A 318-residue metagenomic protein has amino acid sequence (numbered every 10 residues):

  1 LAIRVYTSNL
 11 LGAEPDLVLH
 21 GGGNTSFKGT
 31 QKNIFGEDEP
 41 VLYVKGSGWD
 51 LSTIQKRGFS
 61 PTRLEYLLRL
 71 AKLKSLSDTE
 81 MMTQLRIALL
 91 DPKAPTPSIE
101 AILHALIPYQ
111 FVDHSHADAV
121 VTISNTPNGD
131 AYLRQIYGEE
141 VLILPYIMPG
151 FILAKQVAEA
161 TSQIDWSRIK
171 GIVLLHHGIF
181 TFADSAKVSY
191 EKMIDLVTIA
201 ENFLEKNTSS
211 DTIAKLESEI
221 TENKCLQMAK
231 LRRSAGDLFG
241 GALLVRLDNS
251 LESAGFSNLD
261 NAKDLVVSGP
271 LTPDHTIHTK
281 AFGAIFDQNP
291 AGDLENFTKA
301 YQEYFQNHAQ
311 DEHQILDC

Functional and structural regions predicted by a protein language model:
L1-C318: Glycine-rich flexible loops
